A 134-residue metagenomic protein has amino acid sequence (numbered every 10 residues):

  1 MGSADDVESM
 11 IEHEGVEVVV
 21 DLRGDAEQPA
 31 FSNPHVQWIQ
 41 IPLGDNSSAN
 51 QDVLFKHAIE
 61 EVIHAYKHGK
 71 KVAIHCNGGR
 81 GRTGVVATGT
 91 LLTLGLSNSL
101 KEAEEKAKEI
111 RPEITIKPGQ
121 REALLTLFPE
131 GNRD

Functional and structural regions predicted by a protein language model:
M1-K71, N98-A123: Cysteine-based protein phosphatase catalytic domain of the PTP/DSP
A58-L94: Catalytic cysteine-centered active loop of the rhodanese-like fold, especially the PTP/DSP P-loop
P129-D134: C-terminal domain-closing interface element
